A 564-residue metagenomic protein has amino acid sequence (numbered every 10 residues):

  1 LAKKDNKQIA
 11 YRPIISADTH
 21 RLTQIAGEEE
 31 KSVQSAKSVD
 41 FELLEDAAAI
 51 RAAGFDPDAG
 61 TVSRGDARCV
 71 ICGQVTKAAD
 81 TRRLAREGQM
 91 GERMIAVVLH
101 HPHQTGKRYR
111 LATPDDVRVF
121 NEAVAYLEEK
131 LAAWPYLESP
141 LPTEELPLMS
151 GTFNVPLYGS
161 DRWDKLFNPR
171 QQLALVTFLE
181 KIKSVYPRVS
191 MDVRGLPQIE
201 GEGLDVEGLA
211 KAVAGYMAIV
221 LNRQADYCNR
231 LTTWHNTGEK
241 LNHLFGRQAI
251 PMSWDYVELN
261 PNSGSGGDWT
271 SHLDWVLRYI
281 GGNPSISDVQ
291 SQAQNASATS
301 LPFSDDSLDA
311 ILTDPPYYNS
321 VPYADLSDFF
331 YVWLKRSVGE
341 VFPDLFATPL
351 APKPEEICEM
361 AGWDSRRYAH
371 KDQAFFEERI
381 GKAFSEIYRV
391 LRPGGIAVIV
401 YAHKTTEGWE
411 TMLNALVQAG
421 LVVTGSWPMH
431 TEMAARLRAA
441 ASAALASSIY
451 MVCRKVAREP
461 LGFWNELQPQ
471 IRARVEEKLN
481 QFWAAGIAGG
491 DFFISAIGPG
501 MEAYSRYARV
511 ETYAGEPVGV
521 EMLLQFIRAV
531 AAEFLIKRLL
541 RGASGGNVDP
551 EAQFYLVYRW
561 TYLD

Functional and structural regions predicted by a protein language model:
L1-S304, S320-A369, A383, E407-G408 (+7 more regions): Nucleic-acid modification enzymes, centered on SAM-dependent nucleic-acid methyltransferases
S307-L308: Local beta-strand N-terminus motif with an aromatic residue
I311-L312: Hydrophobic beta-strand segment of the Class I
Y331, E377-P393, N414-L421: A short glycine-rich, Lys/Arg-flanked "PGG" loop and its adjoining helix->strand segment in the class I
R336-E340, E386, L391-A397: Short glycine-dipeptide loop
Y368-F376: Glycine-rich phosphate-binding "P-loop"
